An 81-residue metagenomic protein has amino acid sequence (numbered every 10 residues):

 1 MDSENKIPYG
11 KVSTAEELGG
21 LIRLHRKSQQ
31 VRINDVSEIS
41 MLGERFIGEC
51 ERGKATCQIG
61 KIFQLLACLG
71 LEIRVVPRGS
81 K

Functional and structural regions predicted by a protein language model:
M1-E17, S80-K81: N-terminal flexible/basic segments that precede or flank functional cores
G20, Q30-V31, C57: Residue-level signal for the short linker/turn that defines the boundary of a DNA-recognition helix
G20-L21, Q64: Pre-recognition alpha-helix immediately N-terminal to the DNA-recognition helix within helix-turn-helix or winged-helix
R23-R26, I33: Short, cationic motifs built from Arg/Lys/His that form the positively charged side of catalytic pockets
Q30-G48: Short alpha-helical DNA-recognition segment
Q58-V76: DNA major-groove recognition helix of helix-turn-helix/homeodomain DNA-binding modules
